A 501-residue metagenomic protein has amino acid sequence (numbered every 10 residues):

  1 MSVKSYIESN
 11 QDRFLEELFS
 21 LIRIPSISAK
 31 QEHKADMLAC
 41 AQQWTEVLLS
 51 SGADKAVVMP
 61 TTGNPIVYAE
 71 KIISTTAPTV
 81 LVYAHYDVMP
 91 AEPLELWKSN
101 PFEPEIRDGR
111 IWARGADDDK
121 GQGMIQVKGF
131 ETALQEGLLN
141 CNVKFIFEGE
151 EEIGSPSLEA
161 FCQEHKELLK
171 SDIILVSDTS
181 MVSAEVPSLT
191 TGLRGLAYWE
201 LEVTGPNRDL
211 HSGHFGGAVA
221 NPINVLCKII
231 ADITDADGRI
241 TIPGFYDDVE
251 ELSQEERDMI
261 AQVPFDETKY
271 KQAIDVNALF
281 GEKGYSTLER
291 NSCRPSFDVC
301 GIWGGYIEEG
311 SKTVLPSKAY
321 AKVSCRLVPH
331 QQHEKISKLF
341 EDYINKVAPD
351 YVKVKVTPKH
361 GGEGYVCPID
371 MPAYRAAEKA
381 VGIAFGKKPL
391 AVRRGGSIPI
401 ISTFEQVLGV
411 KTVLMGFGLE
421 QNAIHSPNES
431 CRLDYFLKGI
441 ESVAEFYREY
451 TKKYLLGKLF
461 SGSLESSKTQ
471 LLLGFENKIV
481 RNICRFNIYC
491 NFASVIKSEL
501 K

Functional and structural regions predicted by a protein language model:
M1-L94, K318, K335-I336: N-terminal helical capping/dimerization or prosegment-like subdomains of hydrolases acting on amide or phosphate bonds
T75, M89, S183, T241-K318 (+3 more regions): An extended, acidic, His-containing surface patch that forms the Zn2+-binding/catalytic region of metallohydrolases
A77-F147, K438: Active-site metal-coordination/substrate-binding segment of hydrolases, especially metallo-dependent peptidases
Y86-V88, R110, I146-S155, S177-M181 (+3 more regions): Acidic, glycine-rich active-site loops and adjacent beta-strand->loop/helix elements that engage anionic groups
D117-G192: Acidic/histidine-rich catalytic neighborhood of metal-dependent amide-processing enzymes
G216-D237: A short core secondary-structure module
L459, S466, L471, S498-L500: Cationic, low-complexity basic patches in intrinsically disordered or flexible, solvent-exposed regions
L472, K478-R481, N491: Short, positively charged and aromatic/hydrophobic N-terminal segments
